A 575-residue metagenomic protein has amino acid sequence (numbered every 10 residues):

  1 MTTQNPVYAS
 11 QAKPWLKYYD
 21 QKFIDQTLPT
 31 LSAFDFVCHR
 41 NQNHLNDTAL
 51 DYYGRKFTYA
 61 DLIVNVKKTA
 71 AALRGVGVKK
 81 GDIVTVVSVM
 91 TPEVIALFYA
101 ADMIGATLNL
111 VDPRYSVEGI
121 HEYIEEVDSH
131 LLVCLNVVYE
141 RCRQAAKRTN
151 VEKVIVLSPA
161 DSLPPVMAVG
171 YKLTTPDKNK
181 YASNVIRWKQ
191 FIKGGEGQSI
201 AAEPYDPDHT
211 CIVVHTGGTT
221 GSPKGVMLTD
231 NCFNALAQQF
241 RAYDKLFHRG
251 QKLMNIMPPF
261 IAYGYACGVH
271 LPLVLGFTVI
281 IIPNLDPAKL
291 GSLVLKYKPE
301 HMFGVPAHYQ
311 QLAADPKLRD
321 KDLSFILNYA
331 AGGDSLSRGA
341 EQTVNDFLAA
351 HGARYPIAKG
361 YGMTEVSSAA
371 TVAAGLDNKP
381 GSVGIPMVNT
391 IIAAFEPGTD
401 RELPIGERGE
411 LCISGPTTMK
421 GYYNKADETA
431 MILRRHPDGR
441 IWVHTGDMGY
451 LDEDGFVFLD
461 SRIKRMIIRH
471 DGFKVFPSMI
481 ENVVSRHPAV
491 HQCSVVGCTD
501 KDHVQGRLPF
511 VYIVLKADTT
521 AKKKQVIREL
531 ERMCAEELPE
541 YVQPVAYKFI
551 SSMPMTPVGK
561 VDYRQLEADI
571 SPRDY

Functional and structural regions predicted by a protein language model:
Y52-F57, T69-Y115, V127, N136 (+2 more regions): Conserved AMP-binding/adenylate-forming
T58-A60, C211-A235: Conserved AMP-binding A3 loop
I63-K68, K193-E196, P207, V226-L246 (+2 more regions): Conserved structural elements of the adenylate-forming
Y115, L132-C134, M302, G415 (+4 more regions): AMP-binding/adenylate-forming catalytic core of the ANL superfamily
L157, E536-V561: AMP-binding/adenylate-forming catalytic domain of the ANL superfamily
K178-H215, S222, K245-K252: Conserved pre-ATP/AMP-binding loop-to-beta segment of ANL
N234-K252, F260-F303, A307, Q311 (+1 more regions): Conserved AMP-binding/adenylation subdomain of ANL enzymes
E300-G304, A313-P380, I391: Gly/Ser/Thr-rich phosphate-binding loop
